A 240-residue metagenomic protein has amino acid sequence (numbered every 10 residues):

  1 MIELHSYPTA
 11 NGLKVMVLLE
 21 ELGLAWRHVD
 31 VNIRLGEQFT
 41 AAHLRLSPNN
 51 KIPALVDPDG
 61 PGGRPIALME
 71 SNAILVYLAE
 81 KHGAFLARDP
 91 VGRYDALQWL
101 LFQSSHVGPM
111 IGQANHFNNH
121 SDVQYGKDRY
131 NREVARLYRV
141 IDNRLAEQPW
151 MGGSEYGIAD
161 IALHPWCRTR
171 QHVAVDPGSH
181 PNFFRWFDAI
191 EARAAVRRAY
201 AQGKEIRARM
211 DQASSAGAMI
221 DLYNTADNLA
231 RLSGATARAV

Functional and structural regions predicted by a protein language model:
M1-R129, D142, L229-V240: GST-like domain detector, emphasizing the conserved glutathione-binding G-site in the N-terminal thioredoxin-like
N32, I158, G203-I206: Short, solvent-exposed turn/loop segments enriched in Gly/Ser/Thr/Pro and often Arg
G36-E37, D188, R207-R209: Short secondary-structure boundary/hinge segments and terminal tails
L46-I52, A199-G203, M219-L222: Short, structured secondary-structure boundary patches
L78, W99-A195, A201, R238-V240: GST-like fold's C-terminal all-alpha helical module
L86, R198-A199: Acidic/polar loop patches that form or flank catalytic/metal-binding clefts of enzymes that bind anionic ligands
G203-V240: Acidic/histidine-enriched, glycine/proline-rich intrinsically disordered or flexible terminal extensions
